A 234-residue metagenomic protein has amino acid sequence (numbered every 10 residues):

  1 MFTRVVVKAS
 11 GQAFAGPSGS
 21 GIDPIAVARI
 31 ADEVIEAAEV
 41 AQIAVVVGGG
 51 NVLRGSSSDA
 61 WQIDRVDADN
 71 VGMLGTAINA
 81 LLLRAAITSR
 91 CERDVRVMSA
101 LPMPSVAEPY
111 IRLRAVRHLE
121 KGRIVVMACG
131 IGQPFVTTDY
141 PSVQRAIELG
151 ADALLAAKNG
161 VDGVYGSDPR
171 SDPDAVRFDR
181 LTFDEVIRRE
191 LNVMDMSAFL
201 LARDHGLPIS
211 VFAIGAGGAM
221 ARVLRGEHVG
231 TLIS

Functional and structural regions predicted by a protein language model:
M1-S234: C-terminal catalytic "cap/lid" subdomain
